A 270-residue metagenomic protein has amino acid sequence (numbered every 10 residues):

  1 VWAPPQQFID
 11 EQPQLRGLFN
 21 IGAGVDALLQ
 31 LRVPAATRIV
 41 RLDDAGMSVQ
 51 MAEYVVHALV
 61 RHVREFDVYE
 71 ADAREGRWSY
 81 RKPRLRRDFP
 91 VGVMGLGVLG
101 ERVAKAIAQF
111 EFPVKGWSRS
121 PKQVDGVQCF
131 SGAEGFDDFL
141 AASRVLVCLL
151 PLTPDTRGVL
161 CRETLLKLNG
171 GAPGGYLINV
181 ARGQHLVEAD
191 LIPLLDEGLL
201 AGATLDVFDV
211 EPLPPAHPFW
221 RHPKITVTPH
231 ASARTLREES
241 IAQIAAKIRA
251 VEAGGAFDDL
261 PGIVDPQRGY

Functional and structural regions predicted by a protein language model:
V1-E70: Phosphate/diphosphate ligand-binding glycine-rich loop within oxidoreductases
W2-A3, I21, V147-L152, V180 (+1 more regions): Short, well-ordered coil/turn residues at beta-beta hairpins and beta-strand->alpha-helix junctions within
Q6-I9, D26-A27, P154-T156, H185-L186 (+2 more regions): Short glycine-rich, flexible loops that bind phosphorylated cofactors or substrates
A36, R87-P90, R162, G174: Phosphate-coordination loops involved in phosphoryl transfer and adenosine-cofactor binding
R38-R41, G46-Y54, V68, E211-Y270: C-terminal helix-to-coil terminal segments
Y69-R102: Glycine-rich NAD(P)-binding loop of Rossmann-like domains
Q109-G126: NAD(P)-binding Rossmann-fold cofactor-contacting core
P121-P218: Rossmann-like adenosine-cofactor binding region
